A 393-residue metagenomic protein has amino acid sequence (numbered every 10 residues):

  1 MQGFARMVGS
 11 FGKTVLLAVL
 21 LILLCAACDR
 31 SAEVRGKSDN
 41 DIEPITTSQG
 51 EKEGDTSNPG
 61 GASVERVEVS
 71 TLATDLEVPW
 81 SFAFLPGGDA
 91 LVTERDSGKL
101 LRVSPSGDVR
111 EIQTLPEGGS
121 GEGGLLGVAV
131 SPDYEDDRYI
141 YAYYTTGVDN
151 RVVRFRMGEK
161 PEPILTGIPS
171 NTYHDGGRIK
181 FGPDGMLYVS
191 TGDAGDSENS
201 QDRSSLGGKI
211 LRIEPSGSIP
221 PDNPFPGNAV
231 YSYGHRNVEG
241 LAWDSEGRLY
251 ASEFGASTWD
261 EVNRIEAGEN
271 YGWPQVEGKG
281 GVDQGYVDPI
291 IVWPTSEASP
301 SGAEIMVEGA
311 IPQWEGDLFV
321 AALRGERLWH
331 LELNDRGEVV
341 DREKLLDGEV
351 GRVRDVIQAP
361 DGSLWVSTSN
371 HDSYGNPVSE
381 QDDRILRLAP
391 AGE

Functional and structural regions predicted by a protein language model:
F4-L16: Bacterial N-terminal signal peptides that target proteins for export
A18-L21: Residue-level signal for mature regions of secreted extracellular proteins and peptides
L24-A27: C-terminal motif of bacterial Sec signal peptides marking the signal peptidase cleavage site
R30-S197, R248-G255, E297-D335, V340 (+2 more regions): Acidic, Gly/Ser/Thr-rich repeat motifs that build Ca2+-stabilized beta-propeller blades
R110-G121, P163-D175, P215-Y231, G272-T295 (+1 more regions): Surface-exposed loop and turn segments in beta-propeller and other repeat-based domains that flank or scaffold
G147, G255-D260, R264-Y271: Short edge-strand/loop segments of extracellular domains
S204-E214, P221-Y250: Loop-centered beta-sheet repeat module
V340-P360: Conserved blade-ending motifs and adjacent loop-strand segments that build the rim/top face of beta-propeller domains
